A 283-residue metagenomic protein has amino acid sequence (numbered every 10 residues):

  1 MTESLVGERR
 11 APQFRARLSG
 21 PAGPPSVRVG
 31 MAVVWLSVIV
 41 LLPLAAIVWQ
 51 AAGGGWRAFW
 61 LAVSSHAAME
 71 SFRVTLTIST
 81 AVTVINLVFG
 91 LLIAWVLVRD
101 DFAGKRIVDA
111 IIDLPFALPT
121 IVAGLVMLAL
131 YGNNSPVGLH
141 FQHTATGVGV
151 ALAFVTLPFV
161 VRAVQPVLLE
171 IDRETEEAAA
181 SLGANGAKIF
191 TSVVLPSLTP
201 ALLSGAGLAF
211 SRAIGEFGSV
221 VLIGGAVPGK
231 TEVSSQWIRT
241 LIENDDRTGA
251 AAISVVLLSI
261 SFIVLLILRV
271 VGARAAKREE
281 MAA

Functional and structural regions predicted by a protein language model:
E3-L5, R9-P12, V27-M31, G104 (+3 more regions): C-terminal transmembrane helix and the adjacent membrane-cytosol boundary/short C-terminal tail of inner/organellar
A11-G20, W56-S64, M69, R99 (+4 more regions): Membrane-interfacial helix termini and adjacent extracytoplasmic/periplasmic loops of multi-pass transporters
P12-S26, I47-V84, V96-D100, T240-T248: Periplasmic/extracellular loop-to-transmembrane helix junction in inner-membrane transport proteins
G20, R57-F59, A81-I112, L125 (+5 more regions): Transmembrane-helix boundary motif in ABC transporter permease subunits
G30-W35, V84, L114, L118 (+3 more regions): Transmembrane alpha-helices
V38, R73, T77-F89, I93 (+7 more regions): Hydrophobic alpha-helical transmembrane segments of multipass integral membrane proteins, especially permease/channel
S64-H66, V220-I267: Interhelical loop and adjacent transmembrane-helix boundary motif in polytopic membrane transport permeases
F72, L97, L114, E174-L182 (+1 more regions): Short hydrophobic faces within alpha-helices
